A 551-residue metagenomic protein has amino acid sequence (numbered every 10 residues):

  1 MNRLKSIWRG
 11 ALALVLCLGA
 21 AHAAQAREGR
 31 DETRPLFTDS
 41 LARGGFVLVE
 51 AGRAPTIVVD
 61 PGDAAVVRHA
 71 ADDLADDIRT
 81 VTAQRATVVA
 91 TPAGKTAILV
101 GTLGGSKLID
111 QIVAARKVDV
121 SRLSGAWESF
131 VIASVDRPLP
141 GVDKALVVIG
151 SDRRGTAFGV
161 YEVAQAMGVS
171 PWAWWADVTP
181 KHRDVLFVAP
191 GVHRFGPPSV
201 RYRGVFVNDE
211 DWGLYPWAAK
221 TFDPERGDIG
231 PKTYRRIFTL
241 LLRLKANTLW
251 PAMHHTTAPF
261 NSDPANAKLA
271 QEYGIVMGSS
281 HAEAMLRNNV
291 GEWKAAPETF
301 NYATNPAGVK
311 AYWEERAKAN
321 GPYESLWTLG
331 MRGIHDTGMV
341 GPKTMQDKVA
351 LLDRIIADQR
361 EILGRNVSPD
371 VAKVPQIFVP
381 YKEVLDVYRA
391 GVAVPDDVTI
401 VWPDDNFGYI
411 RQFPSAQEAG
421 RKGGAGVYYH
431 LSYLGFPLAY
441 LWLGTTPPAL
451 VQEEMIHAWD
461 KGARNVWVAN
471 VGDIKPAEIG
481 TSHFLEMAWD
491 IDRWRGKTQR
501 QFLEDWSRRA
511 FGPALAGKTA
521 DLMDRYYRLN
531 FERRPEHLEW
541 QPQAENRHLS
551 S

Functional and structural regions predicted by a protein language model:
G10-G19: Bacterial N-terminal signal peptides
Q25-P197: Contiguous, structured surface segment used for ligand recognition
I78, D152, V205, K245 (+4 more regions): Conserved, mostly hydrophobic/aromatic
S170-R226, K232-A252, G423-G426: An acidic-aromatic substrate-binding cleft motif
T179-A189, H254, N261, K268-E272 (+4 more regions): Gly/Pro-rich turn-and-neighbor structural signature
R226-H254, A265, L269-G278, P322 (+1 more regions): Catalytic domains of carbohydrate-active enzymes, especially glycoside hydrolases
N289, H335-G341, R421-P448: Active-site clefts of carbohydrate-active enzymes
Q499-S551: Catalytic domains of carbohydrate-active enzymes that cleave complex glycans
